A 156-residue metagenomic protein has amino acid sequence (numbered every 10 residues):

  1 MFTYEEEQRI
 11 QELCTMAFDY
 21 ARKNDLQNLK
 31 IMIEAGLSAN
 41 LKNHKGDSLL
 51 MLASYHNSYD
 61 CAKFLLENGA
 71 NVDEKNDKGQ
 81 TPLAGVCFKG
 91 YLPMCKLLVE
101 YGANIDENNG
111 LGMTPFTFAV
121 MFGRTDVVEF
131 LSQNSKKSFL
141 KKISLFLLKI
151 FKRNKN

Functional and structural regions predicted by a protein language model:
M1-M16, Y101, V120-N156: Ankyrin-repeat-protein effector appendages
E12-I31: Alpha-helical segment of the N-proximal tetratricopeptide repeat
D19-N24, L52-S58, G85-Y91, F118-R124: Ankyrin repeat A-helix N-terminal signature
D25-I33, S58-L66, Y91-V99, R124-S132: Ankyrin repeat structural motif
